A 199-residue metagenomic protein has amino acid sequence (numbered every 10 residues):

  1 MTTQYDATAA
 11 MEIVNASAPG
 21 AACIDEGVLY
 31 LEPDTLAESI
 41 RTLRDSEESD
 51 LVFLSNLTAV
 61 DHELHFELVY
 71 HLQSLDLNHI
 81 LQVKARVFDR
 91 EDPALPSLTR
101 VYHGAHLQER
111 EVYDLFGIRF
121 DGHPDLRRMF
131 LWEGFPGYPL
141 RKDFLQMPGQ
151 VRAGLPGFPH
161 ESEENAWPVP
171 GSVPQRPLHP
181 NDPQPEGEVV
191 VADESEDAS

Functional and structural regions predicted by a protein language model:
M1-S199: Terminal low-complexity/charged segments
